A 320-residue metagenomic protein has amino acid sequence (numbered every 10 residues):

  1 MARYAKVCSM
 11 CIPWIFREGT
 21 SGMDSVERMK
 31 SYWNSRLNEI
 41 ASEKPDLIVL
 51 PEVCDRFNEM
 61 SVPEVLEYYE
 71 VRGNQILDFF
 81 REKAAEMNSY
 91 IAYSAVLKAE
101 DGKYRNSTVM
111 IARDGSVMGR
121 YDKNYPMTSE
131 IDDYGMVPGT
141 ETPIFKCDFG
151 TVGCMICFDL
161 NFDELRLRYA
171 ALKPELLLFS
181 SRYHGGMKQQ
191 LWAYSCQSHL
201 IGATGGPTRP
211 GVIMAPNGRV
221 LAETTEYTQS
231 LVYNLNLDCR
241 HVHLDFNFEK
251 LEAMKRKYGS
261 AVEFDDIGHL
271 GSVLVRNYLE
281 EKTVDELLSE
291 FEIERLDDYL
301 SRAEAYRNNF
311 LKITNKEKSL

Functional and structural regions predicted by a protein language model:
R3-K6, K44, N88, T151 (+1 more regions): Short loop/turn motifs at secondary-structure junctions
Y4-C11, G19-S25, I40-A41, L50 (+5 more regions): Ligand-binding pocket scaffold of soluble enzyme catalytic domains
Y4-M23, R120-D122, T151-D159, L178: Active-site-proximal beta-strand elements of phosphoester/diester hydrolases
M23-D114, H184, L191, S195-C196: Cys-nucleophile CN-hydrolase/nitrilase-fold catalytic domain and related Cys-dependent amidase chemistry that acts on
R72-Y90, L160-E263: CN hydrolase (nitrilase-like) catalytic-core segments centered on the catalytic cysteine and neighboring Lys/Glu
A99-L172, S181, M187-Q189, S195 (+1 more regions): Active-site catalytic loop in hydrolytic enzyme cores
D238-L320: A short C-terminal boundary segment appended to hydrolase-like catalytic domains
